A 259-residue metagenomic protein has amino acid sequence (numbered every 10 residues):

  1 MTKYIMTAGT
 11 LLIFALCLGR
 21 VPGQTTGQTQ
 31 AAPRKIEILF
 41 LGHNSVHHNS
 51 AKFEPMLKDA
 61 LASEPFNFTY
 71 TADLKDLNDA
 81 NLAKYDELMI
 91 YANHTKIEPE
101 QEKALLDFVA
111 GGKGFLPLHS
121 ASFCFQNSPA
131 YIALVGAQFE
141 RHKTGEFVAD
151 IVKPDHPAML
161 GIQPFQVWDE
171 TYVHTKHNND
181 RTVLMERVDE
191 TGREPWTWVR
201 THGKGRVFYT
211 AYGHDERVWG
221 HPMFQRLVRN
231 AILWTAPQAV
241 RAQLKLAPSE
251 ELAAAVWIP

Functional and structural regions predicted by a protein language model:
M1-Y4: Positively charged n-region of N-terminal signal peptides that target proteins for export
A8-R20: Bacterial N-terminal signal peptides
G19-T29: Signal peptide processing junction and immediate N-terminal pro/mature segment of secreted/exported proteins
G27-I36, D59, S63, T191-G192 (+1 more regions): Extracellular ligand-binding/catalytic regions of CAZymes and related secreted enzymes and adhesion modules
R34, F53-E54, L118-R193, A242-P259: An acidic, glycine-rich "communication" segment
L39-H43, N81-Q126, K204: Short alpha-beta junction capping motif
H43-P55: Glycine- and acidic-residue-enriched helix-capping/strand-helix junction motifs
E64-L77: A short, well-structured beta->alpha microelement
